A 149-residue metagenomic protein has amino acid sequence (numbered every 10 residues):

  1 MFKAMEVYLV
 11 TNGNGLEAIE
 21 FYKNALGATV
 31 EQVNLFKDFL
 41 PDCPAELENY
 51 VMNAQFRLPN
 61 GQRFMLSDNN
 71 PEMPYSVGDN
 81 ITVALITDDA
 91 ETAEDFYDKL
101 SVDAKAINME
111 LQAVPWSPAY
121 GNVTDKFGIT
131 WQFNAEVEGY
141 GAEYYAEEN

Functional and structural regions predicted by a protein language model:
F2-K3, E31-N34, M52-R57, Q62 (+3 more regions): Vicinal oxygen chelate
V7-L9, V83: A structural signal for short, well-ordered beta-strand segments
L9-G61: Core segments of cupin and vicinal oxygen chelate
N12-N14, V77, E138: Feature targets compositionally biased, intrinsically disordered low-complexity regions with long contiguous runs
D79-I81: Eukaryotic phosphotyrosine signaling hubs
